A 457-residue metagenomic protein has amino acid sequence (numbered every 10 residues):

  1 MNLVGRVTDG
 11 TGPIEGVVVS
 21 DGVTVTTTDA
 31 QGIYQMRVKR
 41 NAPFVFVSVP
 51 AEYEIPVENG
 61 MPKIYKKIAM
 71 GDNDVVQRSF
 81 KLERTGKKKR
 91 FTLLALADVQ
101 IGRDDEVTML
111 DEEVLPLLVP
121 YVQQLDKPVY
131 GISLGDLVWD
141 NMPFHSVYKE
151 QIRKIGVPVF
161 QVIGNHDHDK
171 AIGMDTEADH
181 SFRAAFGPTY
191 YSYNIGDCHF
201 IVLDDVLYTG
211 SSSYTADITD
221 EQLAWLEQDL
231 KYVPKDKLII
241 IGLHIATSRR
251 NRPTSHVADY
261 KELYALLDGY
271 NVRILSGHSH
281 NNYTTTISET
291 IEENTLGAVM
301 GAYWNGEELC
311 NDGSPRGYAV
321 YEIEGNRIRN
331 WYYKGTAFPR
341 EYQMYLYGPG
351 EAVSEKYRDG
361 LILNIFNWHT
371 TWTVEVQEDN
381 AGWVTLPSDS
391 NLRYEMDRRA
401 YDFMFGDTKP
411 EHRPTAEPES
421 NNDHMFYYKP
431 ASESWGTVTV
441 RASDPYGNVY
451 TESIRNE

Functional and structural regions predicted by a protein language model:
M1-V4, D9-V23: Short, ordered, surface-exposed loop/turn motifs in non-cytosolic proteins
N2, D9-G10, A51-S146, S434-T439: N-terminal active-site segment of His-dependent metallophosphoesterases
I14, Q35-V45: Short Pro-Gly-centered beta-turn/loop motif in secreted/extracellular proteins
V23-R37: Short, acidic Ser/Thr/Gly-rich low-complexity loop/linker segments typical of extracellular and cell-surface proteins
P50-G71, M142-K235, T254-L275, N281-I323 (+1 more regions): Extended active-site neighborhood of metal-dependent phosphoesterases/phosphodiesterases
V157, R393-Y428: Aromatic sugar-binding surface patches on proteins that engage polysaccharides or sugar-phosphate polymers
L230-N251: Short acidic, glycine-rich surface-loop motifs adjacent to enzyme active sites
I291-N380, N421-S432, T437-R455: Binuclear metal-dependent phosphoesterase catalytic core
